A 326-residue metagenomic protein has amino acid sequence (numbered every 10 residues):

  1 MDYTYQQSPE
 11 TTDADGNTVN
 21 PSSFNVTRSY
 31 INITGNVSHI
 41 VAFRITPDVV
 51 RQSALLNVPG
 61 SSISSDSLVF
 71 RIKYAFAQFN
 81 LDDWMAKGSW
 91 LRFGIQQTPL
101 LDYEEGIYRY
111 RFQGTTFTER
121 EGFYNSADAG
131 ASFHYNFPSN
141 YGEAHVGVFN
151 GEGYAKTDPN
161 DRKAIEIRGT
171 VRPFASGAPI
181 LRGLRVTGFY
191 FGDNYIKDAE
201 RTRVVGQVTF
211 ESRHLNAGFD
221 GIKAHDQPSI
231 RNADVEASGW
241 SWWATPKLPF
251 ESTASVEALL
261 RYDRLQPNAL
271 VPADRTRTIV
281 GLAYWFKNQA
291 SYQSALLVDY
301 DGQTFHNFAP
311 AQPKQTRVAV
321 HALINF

Functional and structural regions predicted by a protein language model:
M1-D13, V186-G188: Transmembrane beta-strand segments of Gram-negative outer membrane beta-barrel proteins
M1-Q7, T18-Y154, P159-E166, T170-A178 (+5 more regions): Outer membrane beta-barrel
E10-T18, N57-I63, R201, P228-A233 (+2 more regions): Flexible, solvent-exposed loop segments that connect beta-strands
D66-L68, K163, A199, A309-A319: Short glycine/proline-enriched turn or capping motifs at secondary-structure junctions
R162, T170-N268, T276-R277: Detector for outer-membrane/organellar transmembrane beta-barrel domains, recognizing the amphipathic beta-strand
I167-G169, K314-F326: Outer-membrane beta-barrel "beta-signal"
A244, L260, L282, V298 (+1 more regions): Hydrophobic, well-ordered secondary-structure elements that form the walls of internal hydrophobic environments
G281-Y300: C-terminal closing repeat unit and adjoining cap/tail of repeat-based domains
